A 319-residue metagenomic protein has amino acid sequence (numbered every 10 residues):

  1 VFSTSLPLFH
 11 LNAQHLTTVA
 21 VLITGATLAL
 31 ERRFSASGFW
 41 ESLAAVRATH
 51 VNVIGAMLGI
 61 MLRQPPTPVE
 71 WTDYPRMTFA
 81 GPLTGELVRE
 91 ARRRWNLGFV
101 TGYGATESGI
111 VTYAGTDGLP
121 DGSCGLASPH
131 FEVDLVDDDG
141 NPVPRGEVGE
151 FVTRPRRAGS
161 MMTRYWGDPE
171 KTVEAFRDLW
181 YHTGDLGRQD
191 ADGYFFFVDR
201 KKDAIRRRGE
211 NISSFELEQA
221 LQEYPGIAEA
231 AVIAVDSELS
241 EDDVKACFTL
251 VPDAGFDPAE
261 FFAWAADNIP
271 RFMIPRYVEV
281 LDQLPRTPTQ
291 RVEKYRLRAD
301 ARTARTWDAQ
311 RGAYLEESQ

Functional and structural regions predicted by a protein language model:
V1-T4, F9-H50, I60, Q64: Conserved AMP-binding/adenylation subdomain of ANL enzymes
I23-A26, W40-E41, A45-V53, L62-D121 (+2 more regions): Gly/Ser/Thr-rich phosphate-binding loop
V46-H50, G149, G226: Alpha-to-beta junction loops
P82-E86, L119-G167, A175: Adenylate-forming AMP-binding core of the ANL superfamily, especially NRPS adenylation
G104, G125, D185, G209: Active-site glycine-centered loops adjacent to acidic/histidine catalytic or metal-binding residues that shape
V133, T153, R157-G159, R164 (+6 more regions): AMP-binding/adenylate-forming catalytic core of the ANL superfamily
V136-D137, R145, T183, Q189 (+1 more regions): Hydrophobic alpha-helical segments, especially N-terminal targeting/anchoring helices
A299-Q319: Acidic/polar alpha-helix N-cap and adjacent early helical turns within long charge-rich amphipathic helices/linkers
